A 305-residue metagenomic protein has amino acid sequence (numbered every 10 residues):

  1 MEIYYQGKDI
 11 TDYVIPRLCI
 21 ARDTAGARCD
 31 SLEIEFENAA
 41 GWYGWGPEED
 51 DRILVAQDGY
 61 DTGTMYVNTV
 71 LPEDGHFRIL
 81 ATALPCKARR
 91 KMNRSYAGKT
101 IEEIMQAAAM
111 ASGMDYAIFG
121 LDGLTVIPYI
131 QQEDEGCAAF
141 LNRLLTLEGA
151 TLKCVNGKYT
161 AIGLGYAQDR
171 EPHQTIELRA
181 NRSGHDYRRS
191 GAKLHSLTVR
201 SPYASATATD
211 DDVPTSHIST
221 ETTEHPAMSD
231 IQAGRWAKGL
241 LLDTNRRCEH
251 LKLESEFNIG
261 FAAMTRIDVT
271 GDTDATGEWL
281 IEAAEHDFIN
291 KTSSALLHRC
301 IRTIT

Functional and structural regions predicted by a protein language model:
M1-A88: Assembly/oligomerization scaffold segments
E2-Y5, C154-N156, G163-S293, H298 (+1 more regions): Acidic, small/polar-enriched beta strand-loop surface segments
I34, R94-Y116, Q132-N156, M264: Amphipathic, non-transmembrane alpha-helical segments in extracytoplasmic/periplasmic proteins
G41-G46, L121, E256-G260: Short, surface-exposed secondary-structure edge patches
G44-V55, R89-K99, E177, T265-T270: Extended Gly/Ser/Thr-rich low-complexity repeat segments, especially those forming or decorating extracellular
V70-A83, K91, D287-C300: Short, solvent-exposed secondary-structure boundary/capping segments
A83, I118-S190: Short beta-strand-centered interaction patches in the first periplasmic/extracellular domains of large envelope
C86-K99, D122-I130: Short acidic, glycine/Ser/Thr-rich loop/turn "cap" segments at secondary-structure junctions
